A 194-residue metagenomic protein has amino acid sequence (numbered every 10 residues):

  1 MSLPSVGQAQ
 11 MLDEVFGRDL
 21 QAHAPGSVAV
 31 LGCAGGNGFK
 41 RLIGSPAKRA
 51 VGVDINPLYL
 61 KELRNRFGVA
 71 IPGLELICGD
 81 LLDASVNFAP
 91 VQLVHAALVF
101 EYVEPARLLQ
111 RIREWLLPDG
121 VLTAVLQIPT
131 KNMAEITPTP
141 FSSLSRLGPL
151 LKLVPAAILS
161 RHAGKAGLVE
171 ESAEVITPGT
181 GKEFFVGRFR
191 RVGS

Functional and structural regions predicted by a protein language model:
M1-H23: Class I SAM-dependent methyltransferase Rossmann-like catalytic core, especially the SAM/SAH-binding loop
S27-A84: Class I SAM-dependent methyltransferase SAM/SAH-binding core
V94-H95: A conserved beta-strand element that flanks and buttresses the S-adenosyl-L-methionine
V99: Hydrophobic adenine-recognition pocket in adenosine-nucleotide-binding enzymes
Y102-W115, L126: A short, conserved alpha-helix within the catalytic core of class I
V121-L153: Conserved class I S-adenosyl-L-methionine
G148-G167: Short alpha-helix
A166-S194: Core SAM-dependent methyltransferase catalytic element
